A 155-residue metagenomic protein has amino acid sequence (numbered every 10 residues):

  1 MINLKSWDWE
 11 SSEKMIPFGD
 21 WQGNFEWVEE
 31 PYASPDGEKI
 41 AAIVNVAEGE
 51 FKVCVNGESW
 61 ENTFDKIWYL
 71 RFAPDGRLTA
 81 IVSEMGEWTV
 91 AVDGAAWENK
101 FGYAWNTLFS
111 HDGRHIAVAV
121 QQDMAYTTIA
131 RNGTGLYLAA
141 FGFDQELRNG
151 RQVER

Functional and structural regions predicted by a protein language model:
N3, E10-F51, E61-R71: Beta-strand-rich domains and repeat architectures in extracellular enzymes and scaffolds, especially beta-propellers
I16-G23, G57-T63, G94-K100, T134-A139: A short beta-strand motif characteristic of beta-propeller blades
N24, G37-A41, G76-L78, G113 (+1 more regions): Long, low-complexity, acidic Ser/Pro- and Gly-enriched intrinsically disordered regions in large eukaryotic
N24-Y32, F64-P74, F101-G113, A139-V153: Repeated scaffold domains used in trafficking and secretory/extracellular systems, primarily beta-propellers
A41-E48, A80-G86, A117-A125, R155: Beta-strand C-termini and the immediately following turn/loop, strongest in propeller blades
V46-A47, E58, V92-A95, Q122 (+1 more regions): Beta-rich carbohydrate-recognition and catalytic domains
A119-Y126, G135-L138, G142: Eukaryote-skewed repeat-based solenoidal scaffolds used as protein-protein interaction platforms, primarily
